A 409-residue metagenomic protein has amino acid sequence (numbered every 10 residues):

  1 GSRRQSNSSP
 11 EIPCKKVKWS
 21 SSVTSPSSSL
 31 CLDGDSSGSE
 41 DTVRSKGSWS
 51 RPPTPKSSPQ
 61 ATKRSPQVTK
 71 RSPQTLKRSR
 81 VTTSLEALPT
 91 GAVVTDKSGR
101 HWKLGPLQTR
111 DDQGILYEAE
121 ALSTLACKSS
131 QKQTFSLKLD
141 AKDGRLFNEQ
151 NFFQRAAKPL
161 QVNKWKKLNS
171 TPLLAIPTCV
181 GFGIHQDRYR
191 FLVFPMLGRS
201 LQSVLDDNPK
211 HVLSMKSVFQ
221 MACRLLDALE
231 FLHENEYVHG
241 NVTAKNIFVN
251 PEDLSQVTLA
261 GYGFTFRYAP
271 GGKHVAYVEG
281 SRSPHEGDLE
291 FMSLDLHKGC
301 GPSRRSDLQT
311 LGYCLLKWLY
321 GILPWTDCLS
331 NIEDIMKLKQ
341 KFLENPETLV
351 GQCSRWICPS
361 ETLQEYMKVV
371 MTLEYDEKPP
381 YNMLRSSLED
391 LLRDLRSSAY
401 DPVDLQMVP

Functional and structural regions predicted by a protein language model:
R3-P10, K15-P106: Juxta-kinase regulatory segment immediately upstream of eukaryotic protein kinase catalytic domains
G105, D112-K166: ATP-binding glycine-rich loop module of kinase domains
N169-K216: Conserved structural core of kinase catalytic domains
M221-A222: Activation segment signature within eukaryotic-like protein kinase domains
H233-P251, Q256: Catalytic-loop of the protein kinase fold
E252, L294-W356: Conserved C-lobe activation region of Hanks-type protein kinase-like domains
A260-T265: Activation of the activation-loop gatekeeper triad in protein kinase-fold domains
V278-L296: Conserved activation segment of eukaryotic-like protein kinases, specifically the C-terminal portion of the activation
